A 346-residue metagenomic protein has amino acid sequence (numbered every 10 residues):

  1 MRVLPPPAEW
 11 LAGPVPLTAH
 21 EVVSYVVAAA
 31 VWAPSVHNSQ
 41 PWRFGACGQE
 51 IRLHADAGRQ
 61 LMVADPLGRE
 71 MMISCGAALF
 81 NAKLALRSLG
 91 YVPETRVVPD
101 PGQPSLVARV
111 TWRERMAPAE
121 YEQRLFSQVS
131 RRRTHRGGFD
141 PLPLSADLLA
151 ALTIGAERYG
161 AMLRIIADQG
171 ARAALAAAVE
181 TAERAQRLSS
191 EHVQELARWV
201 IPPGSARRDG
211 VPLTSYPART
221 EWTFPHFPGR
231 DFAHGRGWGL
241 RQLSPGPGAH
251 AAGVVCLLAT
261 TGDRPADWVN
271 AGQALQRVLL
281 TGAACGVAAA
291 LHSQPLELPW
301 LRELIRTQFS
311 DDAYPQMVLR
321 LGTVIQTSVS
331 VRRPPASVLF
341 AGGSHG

Functional and structural regions predicted by a protein language model:
M1-G346: Acidic, surface-exposed loops and disordered segments
